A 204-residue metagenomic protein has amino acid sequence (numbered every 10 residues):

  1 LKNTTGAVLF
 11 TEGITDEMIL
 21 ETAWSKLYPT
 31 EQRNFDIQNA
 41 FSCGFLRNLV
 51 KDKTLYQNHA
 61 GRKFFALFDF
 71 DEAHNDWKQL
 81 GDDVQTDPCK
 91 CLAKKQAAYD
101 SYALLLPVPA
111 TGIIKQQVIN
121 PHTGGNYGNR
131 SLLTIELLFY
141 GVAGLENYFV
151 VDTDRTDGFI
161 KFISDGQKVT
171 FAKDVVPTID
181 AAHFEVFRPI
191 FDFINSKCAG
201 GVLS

Functional and structural regions predicted by a protein language model:
L1-S204: Acidic, divalent-metal-binding catalytic cores of TOPRIM and closely related two-metal-ion phosphodiester/pyrophosphate
